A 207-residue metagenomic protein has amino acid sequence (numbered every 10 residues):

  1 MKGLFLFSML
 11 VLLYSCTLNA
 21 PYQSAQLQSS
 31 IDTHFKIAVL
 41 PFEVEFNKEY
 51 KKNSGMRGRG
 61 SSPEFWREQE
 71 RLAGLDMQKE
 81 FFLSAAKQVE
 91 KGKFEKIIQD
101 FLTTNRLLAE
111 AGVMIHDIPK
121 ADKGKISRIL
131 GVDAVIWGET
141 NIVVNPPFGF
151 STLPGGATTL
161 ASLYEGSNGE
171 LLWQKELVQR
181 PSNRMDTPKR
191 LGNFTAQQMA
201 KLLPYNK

Functional and structural regions predicted by a protein language model:
L4, R59-S61, V113, E139 (+2 more regions): Intrinsically disordered, low-complexity regions
L4-L13: Sec-dependent N-terminal signal peptides
L6, R67, R71, M185 (+1 more regions): Flexible, glycine- and charge-enriched loops at secondary-structure boundaries
C16-K51, I126-L130, E139-K207: C-terminal/domain-edge helix-coil "capping" segments
F46-G131, E170-K175, L202-Y205: N-terminal segment of the mature soluble domain
